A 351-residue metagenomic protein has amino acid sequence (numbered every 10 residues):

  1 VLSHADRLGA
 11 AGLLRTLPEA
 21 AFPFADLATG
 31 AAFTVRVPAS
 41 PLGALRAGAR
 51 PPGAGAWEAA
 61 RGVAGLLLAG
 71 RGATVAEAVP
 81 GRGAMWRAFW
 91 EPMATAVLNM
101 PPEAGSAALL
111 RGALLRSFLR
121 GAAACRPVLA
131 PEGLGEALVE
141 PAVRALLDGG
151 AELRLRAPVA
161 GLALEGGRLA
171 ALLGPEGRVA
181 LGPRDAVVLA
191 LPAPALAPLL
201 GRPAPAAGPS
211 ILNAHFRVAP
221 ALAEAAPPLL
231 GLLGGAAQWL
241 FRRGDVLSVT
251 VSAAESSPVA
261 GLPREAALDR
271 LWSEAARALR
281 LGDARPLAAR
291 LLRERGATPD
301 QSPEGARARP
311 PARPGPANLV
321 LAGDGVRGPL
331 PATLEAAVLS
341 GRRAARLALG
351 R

Functional and structural regions predicted by a protein language model:
L2-L115, A124: Mobile amphipathic helical/loop "lid" adjacent to a hydrophobic cofactor/ligand pocket
S3-R7, A78, M93, A137 (+3 more regions): Amphipathic alpha-helical segments that form well-ordered structural scaffolds and often line/cohere around active
P18, L155-A157, G323: Short loop/edge segments at beta-strand edges and connector loops that shape dinucleotide/nucleotide cofactor-binding
R36-V37, W239-R351: Conserved flavin/dinucleotide-binding core of flavoenzymes
L68, G72, G83-W90, P131 (+5 more regions): Generic structural signal for well-ordered, non-membrane alpha-helical segments in soluble metabolic enzymes
A113-P175: Helical element adjacent to the flavin cofactor pocket in flavoenzyme catalytic cores
L153-L155, L189, L321: A structural signal for the hydrophobic beta-strands that form the central parallel beta-sheet of Rossmann-like
A157-R280, L292, P311: Mid-domain catalytic core of redox enzymes that form a hydrophobic substrate pocket/lid adjacent to a catalytic redox
